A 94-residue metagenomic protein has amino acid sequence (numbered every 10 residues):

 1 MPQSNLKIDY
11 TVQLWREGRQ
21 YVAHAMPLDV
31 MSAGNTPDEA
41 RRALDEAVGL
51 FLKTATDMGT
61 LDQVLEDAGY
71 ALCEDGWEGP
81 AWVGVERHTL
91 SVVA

Functional and structural regions predicted by a protein language model:
M1-D9, D38, R42-A94: Short, charged, surface-exposed hinge/linker loops at domain edges that act as mobile lids or interdomain connectors
I8-P27: Short aromatic-glycine-(Arg/Gly/Cys) micro-motifs in beta-strand/loop hairpins
V22-H24, M31, F51: Generic alpha-helical hydrophobic packing signal
P27-L28, D62: Generic secondary-structure boundary/loop-capping signal
L28-E39: A short, exposed loop/beta-hairpin motif centered on an aromatic-Gly-Thr core
